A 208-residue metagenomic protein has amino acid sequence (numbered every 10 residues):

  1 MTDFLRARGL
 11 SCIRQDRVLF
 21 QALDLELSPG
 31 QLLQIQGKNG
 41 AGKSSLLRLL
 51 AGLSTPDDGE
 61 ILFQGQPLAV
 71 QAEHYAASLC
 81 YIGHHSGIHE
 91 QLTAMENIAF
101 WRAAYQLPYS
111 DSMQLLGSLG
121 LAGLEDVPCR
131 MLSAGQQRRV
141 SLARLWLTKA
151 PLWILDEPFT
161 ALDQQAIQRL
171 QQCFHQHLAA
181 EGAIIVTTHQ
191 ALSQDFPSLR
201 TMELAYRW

Functional and structural regions predicted by a protein language model:
A51: Helix-to-loop junction immediately C-terminal to a conserved catalytic motif
T55-V70, H74-Y75: Conserved ABC transporter NBD signature motif
H85, E90-Q106: Q-loop/switch helix immediately C-terminal to the Walker
F100, P128-G135: Conserved ABC ATPase signature
Y109-E125: Conserved ABC ATPase "signature" region
L142, E181: Hydrophobic anchor residue at the start of the ABC signature
W153-E157: Catalytic Walker B motif of ABC-type/P-loop ATPase nucleotide-binding domains
